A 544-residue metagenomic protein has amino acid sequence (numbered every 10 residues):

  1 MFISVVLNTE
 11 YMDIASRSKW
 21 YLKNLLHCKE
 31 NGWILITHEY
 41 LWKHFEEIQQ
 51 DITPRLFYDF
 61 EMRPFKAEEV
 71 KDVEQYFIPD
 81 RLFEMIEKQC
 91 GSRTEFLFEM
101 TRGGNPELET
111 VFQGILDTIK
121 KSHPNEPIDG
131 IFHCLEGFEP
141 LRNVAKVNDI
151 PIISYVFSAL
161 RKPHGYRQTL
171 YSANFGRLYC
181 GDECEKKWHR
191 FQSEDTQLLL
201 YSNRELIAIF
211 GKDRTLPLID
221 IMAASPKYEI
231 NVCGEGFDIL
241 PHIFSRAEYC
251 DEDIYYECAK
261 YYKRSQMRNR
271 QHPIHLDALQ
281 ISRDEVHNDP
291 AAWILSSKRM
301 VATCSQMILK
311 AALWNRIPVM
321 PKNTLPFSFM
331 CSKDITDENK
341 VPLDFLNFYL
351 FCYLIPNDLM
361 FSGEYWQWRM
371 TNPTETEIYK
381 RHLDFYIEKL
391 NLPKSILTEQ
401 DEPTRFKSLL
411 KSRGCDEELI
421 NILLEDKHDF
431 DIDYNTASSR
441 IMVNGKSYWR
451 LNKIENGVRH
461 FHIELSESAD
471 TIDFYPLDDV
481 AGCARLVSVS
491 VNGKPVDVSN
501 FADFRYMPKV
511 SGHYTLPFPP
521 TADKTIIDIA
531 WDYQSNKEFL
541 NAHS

Functional and structural regions predicted by a protein language model:
M1-M12, E235: Nucleotide-activated donor-dependent transferases that construct or modify glycoconjugates
S18-N24, P64-G181: Active-site and donor-binding regions of nucleotide-sugar-utilizing enzymes
E84-R102, G234, E252-H287: Catalytic donor nucleotide-activated moiety binding site of glycosyltransferases and closely related
V111-I115, K263-P318: Donor nucleotide-activated moiety binding/catalytic core segment of transferases that use nucleotide-activated donors
S172-I219, M330-D429: Leloir-type glycosyltransferase catalytic cores
P217-H275, F351-C352, P356, E364: Active-site donor-nucleotide binding/catalytic segment of nucleotide-sugar enzymes
N444-E467, F501-G512: Extracellular carbohydrate recognition and processing domains and analogous Trp-centered ligand-binding platforms
F474-A481, Y533-Q534: Short beta-strand-plus-loop segments that form exposed binding edges in beta-rich domains
